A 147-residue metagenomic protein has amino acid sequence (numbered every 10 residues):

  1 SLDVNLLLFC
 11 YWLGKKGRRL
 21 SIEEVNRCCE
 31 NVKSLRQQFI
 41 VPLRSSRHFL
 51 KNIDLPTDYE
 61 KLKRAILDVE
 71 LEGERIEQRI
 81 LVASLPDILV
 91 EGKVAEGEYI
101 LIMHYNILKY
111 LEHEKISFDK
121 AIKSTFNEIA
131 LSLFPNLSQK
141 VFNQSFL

Functional and structural regions predicted by a protein language model:
S1-K33: N-terminal interaction modules that seed assembly of large macromolecular complexes
D3-L7, N26, Q37, R44 (+3 more regions): Non-catalytic, well-ordered alpha-helical scaffold segments
R27-P42, M103-E114: Short, mixed-charge aromatic SLiMs
S34-T57: Structured domain cores in non-transmembrane regions
Q37-Q38, Q78, Q139, Q144: Residue-identity detector for glutamine
L50-E128, L133: A charged, amphipathic interaction segment
E128-S145: Acidic, glycine/proline-rich low-complexity segments that act as flexible tails and inter-domain linkers
